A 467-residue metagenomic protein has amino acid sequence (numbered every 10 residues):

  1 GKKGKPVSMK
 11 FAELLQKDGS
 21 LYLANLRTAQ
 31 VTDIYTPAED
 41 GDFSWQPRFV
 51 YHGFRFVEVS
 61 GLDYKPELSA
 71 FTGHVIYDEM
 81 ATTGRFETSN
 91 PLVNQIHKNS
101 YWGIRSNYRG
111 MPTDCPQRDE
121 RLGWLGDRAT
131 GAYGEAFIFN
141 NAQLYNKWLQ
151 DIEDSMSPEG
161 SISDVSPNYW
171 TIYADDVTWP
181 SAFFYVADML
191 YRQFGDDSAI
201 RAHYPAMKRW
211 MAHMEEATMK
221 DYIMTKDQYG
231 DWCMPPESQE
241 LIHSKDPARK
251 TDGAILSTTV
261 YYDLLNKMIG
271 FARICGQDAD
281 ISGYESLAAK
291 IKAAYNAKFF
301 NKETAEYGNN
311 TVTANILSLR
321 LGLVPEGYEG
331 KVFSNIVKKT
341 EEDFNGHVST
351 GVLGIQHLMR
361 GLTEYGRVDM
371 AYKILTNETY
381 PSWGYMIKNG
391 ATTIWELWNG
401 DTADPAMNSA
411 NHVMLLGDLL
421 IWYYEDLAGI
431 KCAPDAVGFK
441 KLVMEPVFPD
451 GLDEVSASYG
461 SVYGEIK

Functional and structural regions predicted by a protein language model:
G1-E13, F49, S60, G126-S155 (+3 more regions): Alpha-helical support elements that line or immediately flank enzyme active sites and cofactor-binding pockets
G1-E13, G270-K302, G327, L362 (+2 more regions): Beta-rich accessory regions
G1-R118, G126-D127, Q143-N146, I152 (+6 more regions): Extracellular/oxidizing-compartment recognition motifs
K17, S286, D369-K467: Non-catalytic C-terminal accessory modules of carbohydrate-active enzymes
Y22, V31-D33, R109-C115, E159-F183 (+3 more regions): The feature captures the catalytic groove of carbohydrate-active enzymes
V57, S100, G131, I152 (+5 more regions): Conserved hydrophobic/aromatic pocket- or pore-lining residues that grip, position, or stack substrates in active sites
L144, A199-A202, A206, D280-G283 (+3 more regions): Alpha-helical positions within canonical tetratricopeptide repeat
L149, Y204, M211, E285 (+3 more regions): Inward-facing hydrophobic residues that define packing positions of alpha-helical scaffold repeats
